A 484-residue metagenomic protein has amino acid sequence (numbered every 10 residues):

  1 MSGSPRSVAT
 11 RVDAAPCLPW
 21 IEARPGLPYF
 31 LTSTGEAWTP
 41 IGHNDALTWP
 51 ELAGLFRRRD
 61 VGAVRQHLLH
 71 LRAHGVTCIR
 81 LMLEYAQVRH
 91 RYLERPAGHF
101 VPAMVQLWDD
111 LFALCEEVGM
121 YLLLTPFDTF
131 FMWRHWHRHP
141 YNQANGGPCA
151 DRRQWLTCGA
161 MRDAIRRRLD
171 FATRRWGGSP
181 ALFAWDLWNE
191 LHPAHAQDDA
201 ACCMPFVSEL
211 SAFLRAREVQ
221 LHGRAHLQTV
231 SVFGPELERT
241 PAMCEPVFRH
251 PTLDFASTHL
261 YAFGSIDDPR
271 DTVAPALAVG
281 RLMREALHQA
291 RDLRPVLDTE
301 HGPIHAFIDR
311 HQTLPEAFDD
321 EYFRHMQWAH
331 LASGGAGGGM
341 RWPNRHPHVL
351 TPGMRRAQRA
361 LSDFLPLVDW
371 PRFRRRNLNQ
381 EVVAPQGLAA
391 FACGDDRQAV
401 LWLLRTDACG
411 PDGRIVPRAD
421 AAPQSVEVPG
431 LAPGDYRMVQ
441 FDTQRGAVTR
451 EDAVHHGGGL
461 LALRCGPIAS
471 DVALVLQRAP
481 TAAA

Functional and structural regions predicted by a protein language model:
M1-C17, T481-A484: Basic/polar N-terminal segments that are highly enriched at the extreme N-terminus, encompassing both cleavable
R11-V273, R281, D292: Active-site mouth of glycoside hydrolases
R24-G26, D395, G457, I468: Structural motif
E36, L293-L297, P303-A306, D319-D452 (+1 more regions): Aromatic- and carboxylate-lined catalytic core of secreted/periplasmic carbohydrate-active enzymes
N44, V454-H455: A generic structural motif
P235, R239-Q312, E316-G339, N344: Glycan-recognition surfaces
G459-L461: Short strand-edge motifs at loop-to-beta-strand transitions and within beta-strands of extracellular beta-rich domains
L463-G466: Short, surface-exposed loop/turn motifs with a glycine/proline- and acidic-biased composition
